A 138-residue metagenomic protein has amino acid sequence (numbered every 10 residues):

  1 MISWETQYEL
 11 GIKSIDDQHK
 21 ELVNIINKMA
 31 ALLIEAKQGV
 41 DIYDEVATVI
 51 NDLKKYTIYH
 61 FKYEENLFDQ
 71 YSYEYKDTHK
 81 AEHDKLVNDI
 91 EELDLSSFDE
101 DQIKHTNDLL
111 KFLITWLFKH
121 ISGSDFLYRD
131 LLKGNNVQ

Functional and structural regions predicted by a protein language model:
M1-Q138: Small-residue-biased structural context
